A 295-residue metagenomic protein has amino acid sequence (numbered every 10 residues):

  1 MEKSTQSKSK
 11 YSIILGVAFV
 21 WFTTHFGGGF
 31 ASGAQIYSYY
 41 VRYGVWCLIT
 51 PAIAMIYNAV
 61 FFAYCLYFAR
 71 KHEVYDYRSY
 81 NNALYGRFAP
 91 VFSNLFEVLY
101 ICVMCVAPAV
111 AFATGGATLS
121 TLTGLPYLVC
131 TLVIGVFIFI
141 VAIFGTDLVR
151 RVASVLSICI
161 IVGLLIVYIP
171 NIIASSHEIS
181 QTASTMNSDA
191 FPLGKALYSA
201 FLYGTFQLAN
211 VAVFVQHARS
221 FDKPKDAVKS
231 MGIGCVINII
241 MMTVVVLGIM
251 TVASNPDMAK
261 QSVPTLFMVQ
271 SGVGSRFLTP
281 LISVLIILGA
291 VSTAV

Functional and structural regions predicted by a protein language model:
E2-Q6, G33-S38, F144-V155, A212-I237 (+1 more regions): Hydrophobic, small-residue-rich membrane helices and short re-entrant helix-turn-helix hairpins that build
K3-I13, R42-L48, K71-V103, T121-Y127 (+1 more regions): Transmembrane-helix boundary/entry motifs in multi-pass membrane transporters
K8-S12, Y39-L66, C235-I239, T243: Extracellular loop-to-transmembrane helix junctions
Y11-A31, T50, V103-M104, N171-S176 (+2 more regions): Hydrophobic, membrane-embedded alpha-helices of multi-pass small-molecule transporters
W21, A52-R78, G248-N255: Juxtamembrane transmembrane-helix boundary signature
G28, I101, I138, A142 (+2 more regions): Hydrophobic alpha-helical segments and their helix-loop junctions in multi-pass secondary transporters
F62-Y67, A174-S180, S199-L202, A218 (+1 more regions): Extracellular/periplasmic helix-exit of transmembrane alpha-helices
V110, T114-A117, P126-I134, V141-I172: Membrane-interface loop-to-helix entry segments
